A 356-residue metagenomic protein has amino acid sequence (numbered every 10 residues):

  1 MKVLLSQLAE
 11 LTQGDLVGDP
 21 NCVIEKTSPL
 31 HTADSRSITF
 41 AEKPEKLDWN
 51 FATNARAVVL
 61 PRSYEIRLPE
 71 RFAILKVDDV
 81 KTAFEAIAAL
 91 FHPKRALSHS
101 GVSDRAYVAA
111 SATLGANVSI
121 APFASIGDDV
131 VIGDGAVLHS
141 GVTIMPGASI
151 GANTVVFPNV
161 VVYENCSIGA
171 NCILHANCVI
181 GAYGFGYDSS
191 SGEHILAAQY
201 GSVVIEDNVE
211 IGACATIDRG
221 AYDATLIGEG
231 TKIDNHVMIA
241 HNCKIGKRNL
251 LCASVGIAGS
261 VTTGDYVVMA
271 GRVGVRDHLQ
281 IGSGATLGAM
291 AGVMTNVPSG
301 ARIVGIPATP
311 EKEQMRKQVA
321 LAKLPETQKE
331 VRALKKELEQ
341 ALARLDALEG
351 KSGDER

Functional and structural regions predicted by a protein language model:
M1-R105, N117, C166, N171 (+4 more regions): Terminal amphipathic alpha-helical/low-complexity segments used for targeting or macromolecular assembly
F40, G101-P310, M315: Structural signal for interior beta-strand "rungs" in well-ordered beta-sheet cores of soluble enzyme domains
